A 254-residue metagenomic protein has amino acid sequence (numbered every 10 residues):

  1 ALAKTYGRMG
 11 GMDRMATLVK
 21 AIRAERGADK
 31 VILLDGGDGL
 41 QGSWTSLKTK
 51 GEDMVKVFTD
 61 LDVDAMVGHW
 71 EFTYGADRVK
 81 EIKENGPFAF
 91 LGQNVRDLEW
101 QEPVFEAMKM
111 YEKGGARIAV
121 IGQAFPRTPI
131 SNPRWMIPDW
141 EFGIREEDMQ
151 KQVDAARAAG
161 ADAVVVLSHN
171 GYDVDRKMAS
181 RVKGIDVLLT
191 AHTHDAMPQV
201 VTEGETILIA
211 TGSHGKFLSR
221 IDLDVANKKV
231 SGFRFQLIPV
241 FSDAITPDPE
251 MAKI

Functional and structural regions predicted by a protein language model:
A1-K253: Acidic, metal/ion-coordinating pockets
